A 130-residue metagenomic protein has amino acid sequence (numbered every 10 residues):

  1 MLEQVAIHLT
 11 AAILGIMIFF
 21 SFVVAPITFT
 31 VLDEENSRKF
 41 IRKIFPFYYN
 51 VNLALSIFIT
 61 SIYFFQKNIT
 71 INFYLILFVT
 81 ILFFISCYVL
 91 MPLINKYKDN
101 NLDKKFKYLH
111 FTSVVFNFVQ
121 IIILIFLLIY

Functional and structural regions predicted by a protein language model:
M1-Y130: Polytopic transmembrane helical bundles with strong interfacial aromatic enrichment
